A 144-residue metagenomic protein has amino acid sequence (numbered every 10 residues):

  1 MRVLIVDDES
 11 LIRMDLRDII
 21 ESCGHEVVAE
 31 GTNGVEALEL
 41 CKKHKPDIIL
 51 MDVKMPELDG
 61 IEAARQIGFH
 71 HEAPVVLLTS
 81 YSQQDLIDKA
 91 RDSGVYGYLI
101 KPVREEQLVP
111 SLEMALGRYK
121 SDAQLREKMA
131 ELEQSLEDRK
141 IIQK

Functional and structural regions predicted by a protein language model:
S10-A29: Two-component/phosphorelay signaling modules centered on CheY-like receiver
N33-E36, D59-E62: Acidic catalytic/metal-coordinating carboxylates
H44-L50: Active-site beta3 strand of CheY-like receiver
D52, T79: Active-site residues of response regulator receiver
M55: Receiver (REC) domain active-site loop signature in two-component systems and cognate sites in sensor histidine kinases
D85, V103-L112: C-terminal output helix
Y96: Short, glycine/charged-rich "phosphate-handling" switch motifs in NTP-dependent and phosphotransfer domains
S121, E127-K144: C-terminal output/effector regions of signal-responsive regulators
